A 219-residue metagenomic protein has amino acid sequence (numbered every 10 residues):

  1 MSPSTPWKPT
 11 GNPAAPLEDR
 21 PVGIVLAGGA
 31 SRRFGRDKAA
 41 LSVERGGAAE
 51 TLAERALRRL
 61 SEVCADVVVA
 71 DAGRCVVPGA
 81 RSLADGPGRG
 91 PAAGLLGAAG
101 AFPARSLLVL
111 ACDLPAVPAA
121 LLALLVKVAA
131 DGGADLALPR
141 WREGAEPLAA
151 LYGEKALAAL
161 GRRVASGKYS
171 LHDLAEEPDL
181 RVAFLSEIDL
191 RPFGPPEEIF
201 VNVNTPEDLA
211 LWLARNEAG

Functional and structural regions predicted by a protein language model:
S2-S4: Serine residues within intrinsically disordered or low-complexity segments
W7, G11-I199, A210-E217: Nucleotide and nucleotide-moiety/phosphate-recognizing core
N204: Active-site rim beta-loop-alpha module in soluble metabolic enzymes
E207: Conserved active-site and cofactor/substrate-binding residues in soluble primary-metabolism enzymes
